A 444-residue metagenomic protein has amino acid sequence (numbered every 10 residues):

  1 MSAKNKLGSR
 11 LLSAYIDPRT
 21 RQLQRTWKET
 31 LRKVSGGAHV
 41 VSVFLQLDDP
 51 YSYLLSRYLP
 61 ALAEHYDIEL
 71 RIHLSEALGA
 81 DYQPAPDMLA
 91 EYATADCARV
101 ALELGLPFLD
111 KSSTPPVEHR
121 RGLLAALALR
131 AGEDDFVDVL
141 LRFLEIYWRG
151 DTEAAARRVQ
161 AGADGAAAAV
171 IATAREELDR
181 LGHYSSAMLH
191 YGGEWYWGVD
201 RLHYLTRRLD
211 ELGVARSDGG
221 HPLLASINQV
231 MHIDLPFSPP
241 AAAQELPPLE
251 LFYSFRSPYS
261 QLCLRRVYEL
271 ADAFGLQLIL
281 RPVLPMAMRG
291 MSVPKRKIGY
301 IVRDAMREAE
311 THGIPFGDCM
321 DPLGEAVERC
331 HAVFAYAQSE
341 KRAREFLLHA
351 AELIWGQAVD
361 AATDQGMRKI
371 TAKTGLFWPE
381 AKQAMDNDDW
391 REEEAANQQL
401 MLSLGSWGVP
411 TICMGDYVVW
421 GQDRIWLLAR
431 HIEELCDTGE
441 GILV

Functional and structural regions predicted by a protein language model:
K4-T26: N-terminal leader/targeting and pre-domain segments
S9-S13, L54-L62, R142-F237, P248 (+2 more regions): C-terminal cap of thioredoxin/glutaredoxin-like
W27-H39, P236-P247: A short beta-strand-turn-helix
G36-P50, L70, Q244-Y259: Short active-site neighborhood of thiol/selenol oxidoreductases, capturing the structured segment around
A38-V40, D67, S186, L246-P248 (+2 more regions): A general structural motif
L47, T114, G193-E194, F255 (+2 more regions): Structured beta->alpha junctions
L47, Y53-Y147, Q261-I354, G439-L443: Structural alpha/beta surface segment adjacent to cysteine/selenocysteine redox centers across thiol/disulfide enzymes
